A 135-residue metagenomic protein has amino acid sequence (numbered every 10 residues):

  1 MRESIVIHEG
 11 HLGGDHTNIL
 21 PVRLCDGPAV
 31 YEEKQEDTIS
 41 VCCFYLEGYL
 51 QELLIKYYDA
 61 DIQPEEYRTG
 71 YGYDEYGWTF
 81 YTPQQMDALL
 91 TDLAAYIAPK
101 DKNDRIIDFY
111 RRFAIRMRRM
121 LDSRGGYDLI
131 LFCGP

Functional and structural regions predicted by a protein language model:
M1-G126, I130-P135: Acidic (Asp/Glu-rich) sequence patches and key acidic residues that form negatively charged surfaces used
